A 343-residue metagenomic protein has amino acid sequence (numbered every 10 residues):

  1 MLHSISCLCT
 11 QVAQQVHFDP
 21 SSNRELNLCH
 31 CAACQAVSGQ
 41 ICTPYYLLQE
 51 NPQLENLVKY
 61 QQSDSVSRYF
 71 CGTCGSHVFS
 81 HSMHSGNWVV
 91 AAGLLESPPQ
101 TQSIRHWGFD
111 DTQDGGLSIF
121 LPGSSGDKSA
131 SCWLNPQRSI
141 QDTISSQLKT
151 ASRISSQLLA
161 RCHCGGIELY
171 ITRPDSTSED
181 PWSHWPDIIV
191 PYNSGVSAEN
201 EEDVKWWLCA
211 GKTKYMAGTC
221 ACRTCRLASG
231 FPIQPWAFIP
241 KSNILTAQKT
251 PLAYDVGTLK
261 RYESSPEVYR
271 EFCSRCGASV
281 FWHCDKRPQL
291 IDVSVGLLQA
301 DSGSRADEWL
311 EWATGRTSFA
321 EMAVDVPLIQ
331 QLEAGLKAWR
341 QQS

Functional and structural regions predicted by a protein language model:
M1-R161, G166-S343: A short Gly-Trp-Pro
